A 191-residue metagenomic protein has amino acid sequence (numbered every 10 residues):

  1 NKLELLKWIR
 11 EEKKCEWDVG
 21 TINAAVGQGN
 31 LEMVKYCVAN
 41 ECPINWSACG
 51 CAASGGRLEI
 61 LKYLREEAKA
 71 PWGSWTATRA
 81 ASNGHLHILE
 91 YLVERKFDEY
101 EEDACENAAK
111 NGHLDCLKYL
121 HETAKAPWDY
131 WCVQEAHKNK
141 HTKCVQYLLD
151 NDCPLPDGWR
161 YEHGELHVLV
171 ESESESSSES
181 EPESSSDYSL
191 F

Functional and structural regions predicted by a protein language model:
N1-I9: Short intrinsically disordered, low-complexity coil segments enriched in acidic
E4-L5, E32-M33, E59-I60, H87-I88 (+2 more regions): Conserved ankyrin/ankyrin-like repeat signature
W8-C15, K35-P43, K62-A70, E90-D98 (+2 more regions): Ankyrin repeat domain, specifically the short helix-to-loop turn at the C-terminus of the second helix of each repeat
E16-A24, P43-C51, P71-R79, E99-N107 (+2 more regions): Ankyrin-repeat boundary/"N-cap" motif
Y130-E173: Leucine-rich solenoid repeat scaffolds
V168-L190: Acidic, Ser/Thr-interspersed intrinsically disordered low-complexity regions
